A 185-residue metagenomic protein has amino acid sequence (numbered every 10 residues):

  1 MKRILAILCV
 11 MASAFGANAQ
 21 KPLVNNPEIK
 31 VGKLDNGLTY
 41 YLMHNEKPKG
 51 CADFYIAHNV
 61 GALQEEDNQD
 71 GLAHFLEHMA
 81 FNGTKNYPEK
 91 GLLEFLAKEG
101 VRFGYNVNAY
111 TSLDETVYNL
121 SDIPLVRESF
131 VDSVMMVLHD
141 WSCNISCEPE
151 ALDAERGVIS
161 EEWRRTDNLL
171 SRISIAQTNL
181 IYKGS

Functional and structural regions predicted by a protein language model:
I4-S13: Sec-dependent N-terminal signal peptides
L8, K21, N45, V107-A109: Residues embedded in well-ordered secondary-structure elements
G16-A19: Boundary at the C-terminal end of the N-terminal hydrophobic targeting segment
P22-I56: Mature N-terminal segment immediately following signal peptide/propeptide cleavage in secreted/periplasmic
G50, H58-S185: Active-site-adjacent, His/Asp/Glu-enriched structural segments that form or flank metal-binding and acid/base networks
